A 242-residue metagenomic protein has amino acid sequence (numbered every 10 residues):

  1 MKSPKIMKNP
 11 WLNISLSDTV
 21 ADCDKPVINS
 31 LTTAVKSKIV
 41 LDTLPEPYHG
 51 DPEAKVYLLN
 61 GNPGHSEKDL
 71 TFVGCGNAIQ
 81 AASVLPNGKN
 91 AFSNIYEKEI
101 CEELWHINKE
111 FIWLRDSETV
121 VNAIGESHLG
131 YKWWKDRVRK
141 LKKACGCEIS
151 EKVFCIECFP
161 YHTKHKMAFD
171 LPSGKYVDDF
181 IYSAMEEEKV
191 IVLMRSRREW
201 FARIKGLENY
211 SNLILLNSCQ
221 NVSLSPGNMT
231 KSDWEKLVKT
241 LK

Functional and structural regions predicted by a protein language model:
M1-N122, G174-A184, R203-E208, T240-K242: Active-site and ligand/interface coordination hotspots across diverse enzymes and nucleic-acid-associated assemblies
M1-N13, I39-V40, L141-C147, E151-K242: Glycine/proline-rich loop-helix segments at beta-alpha junctions forming the active-site rim of enzyme cores
C23, K36, E126, G130-W133 (+1 more regions): Non-membrane alpha-helical secondary structure
T43, L59, K132-R137, S196 (+1 more regions): Non-transmembrane, interaction-prone segments in cytosolic or luminal domains
N108-K132, F159-S173, S223: Surface-exposed cleft-lining segments at the edges of enzyme active sites
E118-I149, F154: Alpha-helix-centered segments that form part of catalytic cores
